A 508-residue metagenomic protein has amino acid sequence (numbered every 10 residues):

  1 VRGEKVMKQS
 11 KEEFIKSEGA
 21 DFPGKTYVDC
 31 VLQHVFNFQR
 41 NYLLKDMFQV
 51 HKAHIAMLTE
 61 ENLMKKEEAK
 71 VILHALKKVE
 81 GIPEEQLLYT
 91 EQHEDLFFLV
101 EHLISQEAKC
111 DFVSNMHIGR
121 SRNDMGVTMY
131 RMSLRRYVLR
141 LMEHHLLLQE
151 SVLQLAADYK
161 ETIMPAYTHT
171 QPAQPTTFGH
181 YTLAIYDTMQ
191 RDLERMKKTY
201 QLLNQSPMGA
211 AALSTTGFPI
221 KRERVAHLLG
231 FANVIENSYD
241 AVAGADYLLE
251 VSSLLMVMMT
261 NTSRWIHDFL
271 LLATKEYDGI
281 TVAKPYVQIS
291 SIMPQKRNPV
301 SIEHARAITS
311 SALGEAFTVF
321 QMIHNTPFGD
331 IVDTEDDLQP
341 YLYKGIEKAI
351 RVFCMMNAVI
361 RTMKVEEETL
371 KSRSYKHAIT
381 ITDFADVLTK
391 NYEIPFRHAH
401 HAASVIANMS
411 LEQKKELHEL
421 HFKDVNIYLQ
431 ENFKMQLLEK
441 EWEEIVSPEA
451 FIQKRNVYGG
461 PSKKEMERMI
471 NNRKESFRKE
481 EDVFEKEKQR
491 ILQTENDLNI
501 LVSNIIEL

Functional and structural regions predicted by a protein language model:
G3, K8-V50, K296-L508: Glycine-rich cofactor/substrate-binding loops
K8-T215, I220-R222, P285-I289, V300-I302 (+2 more regions): A helix-coil-helix interface module used to build multimeric assemblies and to scaffold catalytic/cofactor sites
L44, H51, F97, E101 (+4 more regions): Short runs of predominantly hydrophobic/aromatic residues within well-ordered alpha helices that form helix-helix
H54-M64, S133, H180, Y247-V257 (+1 more regions): Short, well-ordered beta-strand elements within core beta-sheets of diverse protein domains
T59, L76-L87, I104, A108 (+22 more regions): Structural signal for hydrophobic packing residues in well-ordered secondary-structure cores of soluble enzyme domains
L63-M64, Y277-D278, I394, E416: Conserved hydrophobic residue
E67-E68, P165, I235, R397-H398 (+1 more regions): A generic structural-conservation signal
V127-V138, M142-E143, Q171-P327, D333-R351 (+1 more regions): Charged, flexible cofactor/metal-binding loops and thiol motifs
